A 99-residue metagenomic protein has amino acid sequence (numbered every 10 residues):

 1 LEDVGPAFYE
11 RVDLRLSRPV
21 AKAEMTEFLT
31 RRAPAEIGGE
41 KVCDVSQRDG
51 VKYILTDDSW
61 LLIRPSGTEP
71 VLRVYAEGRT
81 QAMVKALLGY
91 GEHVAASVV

Functional and structural regions predicted by a protein language model:
L1-Y75, T80-V99: Phosphate-binding and adjacent anionic-ligand microenvironments
